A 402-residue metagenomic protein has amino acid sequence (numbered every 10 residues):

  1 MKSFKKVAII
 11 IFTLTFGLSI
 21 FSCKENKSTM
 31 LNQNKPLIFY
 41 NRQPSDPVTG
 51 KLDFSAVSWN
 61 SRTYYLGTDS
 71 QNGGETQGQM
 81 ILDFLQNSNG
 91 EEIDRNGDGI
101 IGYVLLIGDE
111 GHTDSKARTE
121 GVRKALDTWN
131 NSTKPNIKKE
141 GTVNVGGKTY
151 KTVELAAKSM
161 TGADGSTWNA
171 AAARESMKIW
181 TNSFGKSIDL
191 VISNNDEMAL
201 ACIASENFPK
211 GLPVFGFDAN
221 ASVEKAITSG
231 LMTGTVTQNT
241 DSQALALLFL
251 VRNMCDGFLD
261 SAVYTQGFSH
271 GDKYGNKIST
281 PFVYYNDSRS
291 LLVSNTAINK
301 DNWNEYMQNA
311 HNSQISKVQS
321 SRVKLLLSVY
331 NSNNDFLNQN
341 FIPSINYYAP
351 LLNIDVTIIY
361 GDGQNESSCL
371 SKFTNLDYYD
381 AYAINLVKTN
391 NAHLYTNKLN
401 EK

Functional and structural regions predicted by a protein language model:
M1-A8: Bacterial N-terminal signal peptides that target proteins for export
S19-S22: C-terminal motif of bacterial Sec signal peptides marking the signal peptidase cleavage site
N26, M30-N72, E91-G102, N220-T228 (+3 more regions): Flexible loop/hinge segments that line or gate small-molecule binding clefts
K27-Q33, L37, V122, N144-K225 (+2 more regions): Hydrophobic alpha-helical
S28-T29, I107-K116, L190-D196, V323-S344 (+4 more regions): Extracytoplasmic "Venus flytrap"
S58, Y64-D98, A117, A170-R174 (+4 more regions): Hydrophobic alpha-helical segments within soluble ligand-binding/sensing domains
G73-Q77, D114-V153, A172, S176 (+2 more regions): Short, solvent-exposed amphipathic alpha-helices that sit in or adjacent to ligand/effector-binding or catalytic
G97-G102, L106-E110, D114, L126 (+2 more regions): Hinge/cleft segment of the Venus flytrap/periplasmic-binding protein
